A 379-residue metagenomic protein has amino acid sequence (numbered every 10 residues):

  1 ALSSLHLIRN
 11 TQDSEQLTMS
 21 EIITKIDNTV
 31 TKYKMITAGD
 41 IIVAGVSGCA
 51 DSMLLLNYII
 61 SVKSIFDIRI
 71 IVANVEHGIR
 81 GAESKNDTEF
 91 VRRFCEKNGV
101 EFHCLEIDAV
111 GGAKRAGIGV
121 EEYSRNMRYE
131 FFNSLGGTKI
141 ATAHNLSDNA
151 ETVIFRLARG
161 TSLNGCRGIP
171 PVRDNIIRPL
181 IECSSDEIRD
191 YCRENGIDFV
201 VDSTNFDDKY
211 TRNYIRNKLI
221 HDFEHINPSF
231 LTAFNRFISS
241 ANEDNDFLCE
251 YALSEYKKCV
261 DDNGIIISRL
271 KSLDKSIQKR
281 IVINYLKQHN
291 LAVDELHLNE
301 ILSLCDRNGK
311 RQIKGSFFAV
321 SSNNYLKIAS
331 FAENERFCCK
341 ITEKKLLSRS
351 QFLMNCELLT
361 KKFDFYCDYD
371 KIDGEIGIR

Functional and structural regions predicted by a protein language model:
A1-T18: Short, basic, low-complexity termini and linkers enriched in Ser/Thr/Gly/Pro that act as targeting/leader peptides
L2, I118-E121, K271-S272, G309: Helix-centric, low-specificity signal for extended rod-like, repetitive segments
L5, K97, E182, K340-I341 (+1 more regions): Residue-level detector of bioactive/disordered segments in secreted/extracellular proteins and virion assembly
N10-Q12, I118, F365-C367: Exposed, low-complexity/repetitive linear segments and helix-based recognition motifs, biased toward charged/polar
L17, E21-A50, K63, I71 (+5 more regions): AMP-forming adenylation/ATP pyrophosphatase catalytic core
T18-V46, A50-H221: Core alpha/beta nucleotide-donor-binding catalytic domains of modification enzymes
F66, F90, F94, F102 (+15 more regions): Phenylalanine-focused residue identity feature
N145-S303: Flexible helical/loop "lid" subdomain adjacent to adenine-nucleotide binding pockets
